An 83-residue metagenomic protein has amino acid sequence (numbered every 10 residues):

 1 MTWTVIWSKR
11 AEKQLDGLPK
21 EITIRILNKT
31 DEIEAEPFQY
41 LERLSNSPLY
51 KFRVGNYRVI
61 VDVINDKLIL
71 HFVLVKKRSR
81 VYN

Functional and structural regions predicted by a protein language model:
M1-I6, K13, G17-I24, V54 (+1 more regions): Enriched for short, Lys/Arg-rich terminal
S8, S45-S47, S79: Generic serine detector
K9-E12, F38: A generic, residue-level signal for flexible/boundary positions that often mark functional hotspots
R10, I26-K29: Short, functional N-terminal and low-complexity linear motifs
N28-F52: A short, surface-exposed loop/turn module that caps and links secondary-structure elements
S45-N46, V61-V63: Juxtamembrane/interface motifs at transmembrane-helix termini
